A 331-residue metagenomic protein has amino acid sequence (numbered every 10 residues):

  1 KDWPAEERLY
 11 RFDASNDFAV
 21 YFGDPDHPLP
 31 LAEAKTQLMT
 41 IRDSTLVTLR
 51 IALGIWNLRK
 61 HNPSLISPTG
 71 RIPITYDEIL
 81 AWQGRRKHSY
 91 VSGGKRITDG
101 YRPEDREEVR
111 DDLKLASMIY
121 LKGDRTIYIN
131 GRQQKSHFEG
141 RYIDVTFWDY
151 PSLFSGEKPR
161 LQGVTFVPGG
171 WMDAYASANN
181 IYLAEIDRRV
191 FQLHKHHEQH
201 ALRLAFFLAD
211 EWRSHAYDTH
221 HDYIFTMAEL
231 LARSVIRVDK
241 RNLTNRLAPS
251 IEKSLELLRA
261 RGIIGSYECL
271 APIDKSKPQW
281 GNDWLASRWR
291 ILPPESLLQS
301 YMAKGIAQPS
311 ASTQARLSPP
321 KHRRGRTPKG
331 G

Functional and structural regions predicted by a protein language model:
K1-G331: Charged, alpha-helix-forming regions
